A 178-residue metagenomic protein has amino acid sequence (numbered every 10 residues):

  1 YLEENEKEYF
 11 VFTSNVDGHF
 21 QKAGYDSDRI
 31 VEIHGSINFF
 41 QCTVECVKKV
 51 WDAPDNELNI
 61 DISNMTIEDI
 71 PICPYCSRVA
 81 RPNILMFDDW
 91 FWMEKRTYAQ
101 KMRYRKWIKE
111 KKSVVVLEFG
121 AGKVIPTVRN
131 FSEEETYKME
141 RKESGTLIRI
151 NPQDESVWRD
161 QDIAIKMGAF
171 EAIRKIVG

Functional and structural regions predicted by a protein language model:
Y1-G178: Conserved catalytic alpha/beta core of Sir2/sirtuin-type deacylases, generalized to analogous enzyme cores that bind
